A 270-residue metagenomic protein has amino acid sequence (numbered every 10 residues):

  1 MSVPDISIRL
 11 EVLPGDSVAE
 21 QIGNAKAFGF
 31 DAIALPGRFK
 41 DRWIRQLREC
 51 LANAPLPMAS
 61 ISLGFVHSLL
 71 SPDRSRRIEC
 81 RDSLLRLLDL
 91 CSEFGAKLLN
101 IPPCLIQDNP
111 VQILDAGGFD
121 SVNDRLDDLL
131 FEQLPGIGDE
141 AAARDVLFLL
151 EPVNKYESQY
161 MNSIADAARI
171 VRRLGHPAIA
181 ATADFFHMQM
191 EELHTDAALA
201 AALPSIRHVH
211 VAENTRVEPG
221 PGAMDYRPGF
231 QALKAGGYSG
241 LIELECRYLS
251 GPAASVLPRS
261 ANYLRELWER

Functional and structural regions predicted by a protein language model:
M1-G29, G95-K97, P110, M161-A183 (+1 more regions): Histidine-acidic metal/acid-base catalytic patches
M1-R9, A59-L70, L105-G117: N-terminal small/glycine-rich loop or linker at the start of catalytic domains across soluble metabolic enzymes
V12-P14, F39, L63-H67, P103-Q107 (+4 more regions): Active-site-proximal loop/turn and secondary-structure-junction residues that shape catalytic pockets, frequently
K26, A52, S92, G138 (+2 more regions): Anion (oxyanion) recognition and catalysis
D31-K40: A short beta-strand-loop structural module common to alpha/beta enzyme folds
A34, S60-S62, N100, L149 (+2 more regions): Conserved beta-strand positions in the central sheet of alpha/beta enzyme cores
D41-C50: Active-site-adjacent beta->alpha loops and helix N-cap segments on the catalytic face of soluble alpha/beta enzymes
L70, R76-A180: Active-site acidic/histidine proton-transfer and metal-coordination neighborhood in alpha/beta enzyme cores
